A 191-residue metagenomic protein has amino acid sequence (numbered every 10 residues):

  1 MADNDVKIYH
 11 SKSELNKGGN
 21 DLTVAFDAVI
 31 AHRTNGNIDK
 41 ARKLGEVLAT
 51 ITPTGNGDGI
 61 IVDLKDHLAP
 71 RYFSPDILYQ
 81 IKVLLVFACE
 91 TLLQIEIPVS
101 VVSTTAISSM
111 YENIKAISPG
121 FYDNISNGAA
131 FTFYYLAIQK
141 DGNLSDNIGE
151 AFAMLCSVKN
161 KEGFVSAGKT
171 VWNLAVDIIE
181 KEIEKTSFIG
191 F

Functional and structural regions predicted by a protein language model:
A2-F121: N-terminal low-complexity, intrinsically disordered segments
S126-F191: Low-complexity intrinsically disordered segments
